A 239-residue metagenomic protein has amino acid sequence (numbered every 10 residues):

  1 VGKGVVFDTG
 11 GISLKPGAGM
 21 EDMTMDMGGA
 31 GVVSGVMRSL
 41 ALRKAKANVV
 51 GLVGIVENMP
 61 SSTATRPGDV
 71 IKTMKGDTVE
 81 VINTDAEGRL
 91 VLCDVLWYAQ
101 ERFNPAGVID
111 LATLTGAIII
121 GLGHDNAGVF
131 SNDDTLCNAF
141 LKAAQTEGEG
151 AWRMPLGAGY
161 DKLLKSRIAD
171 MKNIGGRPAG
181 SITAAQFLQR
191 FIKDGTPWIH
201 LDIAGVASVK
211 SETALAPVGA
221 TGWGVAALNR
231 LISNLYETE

Functional and structural regions predicted by a protein language model:
V1-E239: A generic structural signal for tightly packed, nonpolar segments enriched in small/aliphatic residues
